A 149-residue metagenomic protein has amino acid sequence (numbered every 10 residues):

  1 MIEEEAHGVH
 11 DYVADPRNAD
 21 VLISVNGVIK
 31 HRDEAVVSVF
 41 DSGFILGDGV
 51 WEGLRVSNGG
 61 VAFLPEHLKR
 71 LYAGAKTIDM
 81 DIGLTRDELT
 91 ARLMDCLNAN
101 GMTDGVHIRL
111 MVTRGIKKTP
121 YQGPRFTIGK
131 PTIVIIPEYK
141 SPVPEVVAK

Functional and structural regions predicted by a protein language model:
M1-K149: Conserved alpha/beta cores of soluble small-molecule-handling proteins
